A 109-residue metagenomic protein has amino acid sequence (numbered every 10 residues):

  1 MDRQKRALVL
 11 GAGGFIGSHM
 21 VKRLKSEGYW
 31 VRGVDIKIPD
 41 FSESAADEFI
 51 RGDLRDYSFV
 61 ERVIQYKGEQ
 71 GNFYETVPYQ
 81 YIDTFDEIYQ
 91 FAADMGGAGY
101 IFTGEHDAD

Functional and structural regions predicted by a protein language model:
M1-D109: N-terminal Rossmann-like NAD(P)+-binding domain of SDR-like oxidoreductases, especially those catalyzing
